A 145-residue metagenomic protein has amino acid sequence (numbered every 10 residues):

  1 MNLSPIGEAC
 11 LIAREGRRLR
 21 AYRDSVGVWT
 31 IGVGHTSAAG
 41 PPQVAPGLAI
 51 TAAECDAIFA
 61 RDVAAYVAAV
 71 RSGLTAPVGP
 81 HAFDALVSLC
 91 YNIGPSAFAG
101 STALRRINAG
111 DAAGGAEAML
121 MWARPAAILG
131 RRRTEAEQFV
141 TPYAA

Functional and structural regions predicted by a protein language model:
M1-V28, H35-G40, V44, I50-A68 (+2 more regions): Long, amphipathic alpha-helical surface segments
A82: Structured, non-membrane catalytic/scaffold regions adjacent to prosthetic-group chemistry
